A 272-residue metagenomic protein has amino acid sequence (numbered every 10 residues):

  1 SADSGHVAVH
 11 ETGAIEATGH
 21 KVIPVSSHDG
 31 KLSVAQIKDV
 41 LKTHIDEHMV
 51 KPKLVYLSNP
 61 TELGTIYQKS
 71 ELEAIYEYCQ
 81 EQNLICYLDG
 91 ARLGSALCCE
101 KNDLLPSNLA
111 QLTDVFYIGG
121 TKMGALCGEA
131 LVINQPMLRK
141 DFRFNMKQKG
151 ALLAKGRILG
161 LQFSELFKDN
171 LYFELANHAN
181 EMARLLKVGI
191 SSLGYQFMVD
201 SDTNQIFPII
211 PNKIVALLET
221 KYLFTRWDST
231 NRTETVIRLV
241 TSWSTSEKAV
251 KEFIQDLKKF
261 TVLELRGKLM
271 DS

Functional and structural regions predicted by a protein language model:
S1-K51: PLP-dependent aminotransferase-like
T18-H20, L112, T220: Short, structured coil segments at secondary-structure junctions
V22-I23, C86-L88, F197, F224: Hydrophobic beta-strand scaffold residues
H28, P52, Y56, I66 (+1 more regions): Active-site C-terminal subdomain of aminotransferase-like
L32-G90: Active-site phosphate-binding strand-loop segment of PLP-dependent enzymes
T61, R92-G94, K122: Active-site-proximal loop/turn and secondary-structure-junction residues that shape catalytic pockets, frequently
Q68-E77, E81, R92-V115: Active-site pre-lysine segment of PLP-dependent enzymes
R184-L185, G189-S272: Conserved C-terminal alpha-helix-loop-beta "cap" of PLP-dependent enzymes that closes/shapes the active-site mouth
